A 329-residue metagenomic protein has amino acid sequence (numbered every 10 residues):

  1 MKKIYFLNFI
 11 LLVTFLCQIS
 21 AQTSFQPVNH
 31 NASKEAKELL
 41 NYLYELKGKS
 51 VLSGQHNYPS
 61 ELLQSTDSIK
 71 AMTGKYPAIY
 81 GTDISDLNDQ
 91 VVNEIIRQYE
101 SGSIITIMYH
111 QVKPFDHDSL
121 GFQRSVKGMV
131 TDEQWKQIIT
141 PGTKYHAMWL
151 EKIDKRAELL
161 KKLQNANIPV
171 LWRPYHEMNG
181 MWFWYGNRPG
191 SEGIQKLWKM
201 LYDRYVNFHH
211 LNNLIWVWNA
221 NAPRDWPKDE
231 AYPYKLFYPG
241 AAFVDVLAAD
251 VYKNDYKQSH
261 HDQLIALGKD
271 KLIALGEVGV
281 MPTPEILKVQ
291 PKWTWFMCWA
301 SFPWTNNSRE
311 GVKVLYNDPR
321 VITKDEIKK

Functional and structural regions predicted by a protein language model:
M1-T23: Bacterial Sec-dependent N-terminal signal peptides
Q22-T82, I96, P284, E326-I327: N-terminal module-boundary/linker segments of secreted carbohydrate-active enzymes
K37-L39, E61-I69, D89-N93, K155-L159 (+3 more regions): Alpha-helical scaffolding within the catalytic cores of extracellular/periplasmic polymer-degrading hydrolases
Y44-E45, T66-K75, Q90-S103, Q123-V126 (+5 more regions): Acidic (Asp/Glu)-rich catalytic clusters
K47-Y58, K271-K329: Substrate-binding cleft of secreted/luminal carbohydrate-active enzymes
G54-H56, R173-Y175, W198-Y232, K271-M281: Aromatic-lined carbohydrate-recognition surfaces of secreted/lumenal glycan-active proteins
V91-M200, R204, L211: Substrate-binding cleft of extracellular glycoside hydrolase catalytic domains
Y234-D255, W299: Aromatic- and acid-rich polysaccharide-binding/catalytic face of secreted or lumenal carbohydrate-active enzymes
